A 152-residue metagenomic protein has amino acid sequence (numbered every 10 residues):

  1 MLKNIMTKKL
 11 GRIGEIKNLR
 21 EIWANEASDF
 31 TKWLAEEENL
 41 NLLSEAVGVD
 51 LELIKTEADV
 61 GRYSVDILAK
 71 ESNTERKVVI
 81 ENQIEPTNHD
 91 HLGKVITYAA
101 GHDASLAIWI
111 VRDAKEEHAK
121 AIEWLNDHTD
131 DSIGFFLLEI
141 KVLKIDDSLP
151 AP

Functional and structural regions predicted by a protein language model:
M1-P152: Charged, terminal alpha-helix-loop-beta segments that serve as non-catalytic nucleic-acid engagement and/or assembly
